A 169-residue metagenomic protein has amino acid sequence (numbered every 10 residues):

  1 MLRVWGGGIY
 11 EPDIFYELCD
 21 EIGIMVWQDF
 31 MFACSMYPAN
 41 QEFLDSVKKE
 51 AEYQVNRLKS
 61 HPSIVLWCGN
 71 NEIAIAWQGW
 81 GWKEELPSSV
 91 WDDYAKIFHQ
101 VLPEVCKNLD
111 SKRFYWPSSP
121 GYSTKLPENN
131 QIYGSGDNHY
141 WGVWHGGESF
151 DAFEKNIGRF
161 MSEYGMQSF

Functional and structural regions predicted by a protein language model:
R3-E21, Q28-F169: Substrate-binding/catalytic cleft of secreted carbohydrate-active enzymes, primarily glycoside hydrolases
